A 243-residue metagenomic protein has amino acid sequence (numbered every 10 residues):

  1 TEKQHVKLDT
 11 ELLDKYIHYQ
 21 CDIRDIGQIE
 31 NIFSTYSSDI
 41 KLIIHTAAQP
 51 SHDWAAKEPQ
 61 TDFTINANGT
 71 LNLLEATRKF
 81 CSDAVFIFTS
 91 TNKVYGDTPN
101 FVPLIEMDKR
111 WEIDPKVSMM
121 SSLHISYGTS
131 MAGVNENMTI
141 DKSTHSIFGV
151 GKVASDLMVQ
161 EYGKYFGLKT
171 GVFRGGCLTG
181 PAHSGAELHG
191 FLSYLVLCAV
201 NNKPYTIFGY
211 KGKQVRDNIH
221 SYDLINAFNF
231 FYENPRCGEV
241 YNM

Functional and structural regions predicted by a protein language model:
T1-G176, Y222: N-terminal Rossmann-like NAD(P)+-binding domain of SDR-like oxidoreductases, especially those catalyzing
S34, A48, V200-N201, Y232-R236: Residues at helix-coil transition
T77, G163, A199, F231-Y232: Hydrophobic pocket-lining residues that define ligand/cofactor binding sites across diverse proteins
I140, K213-Q214: Catalytic Tyr-x(3-8)-Lys segment
V153, F166, L178-Y194, K203 (+3 more regions): Glycine/proline-rich active-site loop of Rossmann-fold NAD(P)-dependent oxidoreductases
